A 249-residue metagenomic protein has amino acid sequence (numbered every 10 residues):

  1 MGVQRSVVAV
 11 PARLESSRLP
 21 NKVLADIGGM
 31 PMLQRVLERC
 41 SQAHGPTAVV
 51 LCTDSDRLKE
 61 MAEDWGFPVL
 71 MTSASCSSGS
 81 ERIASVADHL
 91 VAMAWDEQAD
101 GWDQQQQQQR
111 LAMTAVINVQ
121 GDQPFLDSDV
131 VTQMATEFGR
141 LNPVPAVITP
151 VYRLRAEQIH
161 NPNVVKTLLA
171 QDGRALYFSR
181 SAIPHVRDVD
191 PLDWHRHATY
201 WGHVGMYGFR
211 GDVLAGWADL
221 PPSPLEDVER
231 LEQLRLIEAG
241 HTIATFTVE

Functional and structural regions predicted by a protein language model:
G2, W194-E249: Conserved alpha/beta core of the MobA/IspD/sugar-nucleotide pyrophosphorylase nucleotidyltransferase superfamily
G2-T53: N-terminal glycine-rich phosphate-binding loop and ensuing alpha1 helix
V8, V49-L51, V116, V147-I148 (+2 more regions): Hydrophobic/aromatic residues located in beta-strands of well-ordered beta-sheets within soluble catalytic
G45, W65-G66, A239: Short, structured coil segments at secondary-structure junctions
P46, L111-M113, N142-P145, H241: Short, high-confidence coil segments that cap the C-terminus of an alpha-helix and link into the following beta-strand
V50, D56-T136: Short phosphate-binding loop-to-helix
L126-L220: Conserved core of the sugar-phosphate nucleotidyltransferase
